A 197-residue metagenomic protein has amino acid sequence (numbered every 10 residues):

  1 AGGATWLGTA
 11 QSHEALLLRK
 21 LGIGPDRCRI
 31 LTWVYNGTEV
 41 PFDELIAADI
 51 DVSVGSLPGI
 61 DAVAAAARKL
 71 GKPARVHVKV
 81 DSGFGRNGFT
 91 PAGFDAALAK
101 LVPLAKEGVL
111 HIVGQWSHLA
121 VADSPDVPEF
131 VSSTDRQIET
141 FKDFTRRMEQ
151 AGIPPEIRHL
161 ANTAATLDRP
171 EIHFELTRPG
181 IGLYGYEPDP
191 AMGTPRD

Functional and structural regions predicted by a protein language model:
A1-H159: Active-site-proximal beta-alpha core segment in soluble small-molecule metabolic enzymes
V131-D197: Anionic-ligand-binding alpha/beta catalytic cores of soluble enzymes and soluble regulatory domains that recognize
